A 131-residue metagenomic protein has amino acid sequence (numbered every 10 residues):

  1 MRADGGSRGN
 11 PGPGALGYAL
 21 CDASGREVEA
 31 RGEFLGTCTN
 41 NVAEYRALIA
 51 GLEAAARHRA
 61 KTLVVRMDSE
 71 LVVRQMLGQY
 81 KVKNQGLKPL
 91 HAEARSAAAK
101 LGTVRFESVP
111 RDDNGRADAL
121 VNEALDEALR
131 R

Functional and structural regions predicted by a protein language model:
M1-V42, R46, E53-K61: RNase H-like nuclease fold core
G6-N10, I49-L129: RNase H catalytic domain
